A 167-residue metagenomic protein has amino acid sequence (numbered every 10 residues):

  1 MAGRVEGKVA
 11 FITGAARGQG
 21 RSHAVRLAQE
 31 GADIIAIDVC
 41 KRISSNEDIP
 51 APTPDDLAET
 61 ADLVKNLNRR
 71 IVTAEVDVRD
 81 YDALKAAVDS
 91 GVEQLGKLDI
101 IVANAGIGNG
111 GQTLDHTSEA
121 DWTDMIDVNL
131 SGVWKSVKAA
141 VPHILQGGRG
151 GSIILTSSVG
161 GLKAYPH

Functional and structural regions predicted by a protein language model:
G3-I35, V39: Canonical Rossmann dinucleotide-binding motif of NAD(H)/NADP(H)-dependent dehydrogenases/reductases, specifically
E30-E59: Conserved glycine-rich Rossmann-like NAD(P)H-binding loop of the short-chain dehydrogenase/reductase
P54-D55, E75-A87, E119: The beta1-alpha1 cofactor-binding region of Rossmann-like NAD(H)/NADP(H)-dependent oxidoreductases
L67-R70, S90-I101, G110, R149: A glycine-rich helix->loop->beta "capping" turn within Rossmann-like NAD(P)(H)-dependent oxidoreductase domains
Q112-L114, D121-I126: Substrate-binding pocket helix/loop in short-chain dehydrogenase/reductase
V137-K138: A short, exposed helix-loop element centered on a Lys and neighboring polar residues
S158: Residue(s) in the substrate-gating loop at a strand-loop-helix junction that position the organic substrate next
